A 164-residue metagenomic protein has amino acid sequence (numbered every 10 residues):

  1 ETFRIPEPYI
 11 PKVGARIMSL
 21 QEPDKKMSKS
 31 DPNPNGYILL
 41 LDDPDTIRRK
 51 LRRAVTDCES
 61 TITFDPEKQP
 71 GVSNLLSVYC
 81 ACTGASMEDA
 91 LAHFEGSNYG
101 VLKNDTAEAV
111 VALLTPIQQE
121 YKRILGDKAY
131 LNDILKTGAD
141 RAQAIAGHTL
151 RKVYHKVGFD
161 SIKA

Functional and structural regions predicted by a protein language model:
E1-A164: Conserved nucleotide- and phosphate/pyrophosphate-binding catalytic cores in adenylate/nucleotidyl-handling enzymes
